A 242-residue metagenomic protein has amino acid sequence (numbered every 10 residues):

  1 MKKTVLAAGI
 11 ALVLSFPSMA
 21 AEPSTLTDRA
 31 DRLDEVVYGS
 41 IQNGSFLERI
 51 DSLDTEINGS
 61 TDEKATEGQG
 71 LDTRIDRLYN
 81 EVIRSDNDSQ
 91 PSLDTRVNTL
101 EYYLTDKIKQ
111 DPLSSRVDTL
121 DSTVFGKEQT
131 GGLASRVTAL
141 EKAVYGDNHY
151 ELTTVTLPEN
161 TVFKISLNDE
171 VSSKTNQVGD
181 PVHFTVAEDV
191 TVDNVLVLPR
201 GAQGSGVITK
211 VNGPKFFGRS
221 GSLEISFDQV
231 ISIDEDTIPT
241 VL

Functional and structural regions predicted by a protein language model:
K2-A8: Sec-dependent signal peptide recognition, specifically the positively charged N-region followed immediately by
A11-L12: Repetitive helical segments and hydrophobic/amphipathic motifs
S15-S18: N-terminal signal peptide c-region/cleavage motif recognized by signal peptidases
A21-K142: Alpha-helical, heptad-rich or low-complexity scaffold/stalk segments that mediate oligomerization or tethering
D106-I108, Y145, I165-L167: Mature soluble domains of exported/periplasmic/lumenal proteins and thiol-rich metal-chelating peptides
F125-S135, Y145, Q203, I208-K210 (+1 more regions): Structured core of small recognition/catalytic domains
V137-T156: N-terminal targeting leaders of membrane proteins
E151-L242: Contiguous beta-sheet cores, especially beta-hairpins with glycine/small-residue-rich turns and Gly-(small hydrophobic)
